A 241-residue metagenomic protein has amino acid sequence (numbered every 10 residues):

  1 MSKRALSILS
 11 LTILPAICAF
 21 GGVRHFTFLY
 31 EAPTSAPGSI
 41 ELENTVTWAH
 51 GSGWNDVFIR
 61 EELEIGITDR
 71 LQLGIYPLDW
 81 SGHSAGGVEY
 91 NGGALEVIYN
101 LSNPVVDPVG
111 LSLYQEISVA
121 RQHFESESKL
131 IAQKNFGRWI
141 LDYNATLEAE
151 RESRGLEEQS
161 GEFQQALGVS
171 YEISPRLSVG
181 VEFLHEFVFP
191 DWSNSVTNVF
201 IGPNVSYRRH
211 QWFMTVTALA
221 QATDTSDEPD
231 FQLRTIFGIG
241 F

Functional and structural regions predicted by a protein language model:
M1-F26: Cleavable N-terminal export/targeting peptides
G21-G240: Transmembrane beta-barrel domains of Gram-negative outer membranes and organellar outer membranes
